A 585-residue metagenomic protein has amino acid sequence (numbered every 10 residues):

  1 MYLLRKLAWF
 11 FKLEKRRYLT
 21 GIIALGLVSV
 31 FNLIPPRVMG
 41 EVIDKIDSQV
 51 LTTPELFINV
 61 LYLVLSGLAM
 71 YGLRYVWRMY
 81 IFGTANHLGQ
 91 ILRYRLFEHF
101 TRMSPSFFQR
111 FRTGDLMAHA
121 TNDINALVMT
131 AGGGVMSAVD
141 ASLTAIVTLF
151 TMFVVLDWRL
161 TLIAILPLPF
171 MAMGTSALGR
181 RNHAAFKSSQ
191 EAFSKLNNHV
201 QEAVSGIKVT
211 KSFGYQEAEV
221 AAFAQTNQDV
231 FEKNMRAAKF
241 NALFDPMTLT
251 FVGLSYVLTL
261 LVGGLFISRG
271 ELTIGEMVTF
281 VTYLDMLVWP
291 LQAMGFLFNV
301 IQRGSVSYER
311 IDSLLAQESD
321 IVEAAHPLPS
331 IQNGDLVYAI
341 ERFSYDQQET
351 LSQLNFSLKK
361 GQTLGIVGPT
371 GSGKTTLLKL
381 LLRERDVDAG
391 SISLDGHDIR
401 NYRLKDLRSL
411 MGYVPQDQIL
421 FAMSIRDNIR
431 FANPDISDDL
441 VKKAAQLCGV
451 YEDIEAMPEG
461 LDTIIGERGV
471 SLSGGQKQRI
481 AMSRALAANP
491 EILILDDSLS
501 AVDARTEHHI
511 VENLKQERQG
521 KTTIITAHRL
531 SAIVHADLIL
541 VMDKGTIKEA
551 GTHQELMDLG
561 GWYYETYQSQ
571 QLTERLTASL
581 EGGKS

Functional and structural regions predicted by a protein language model:
Y2, F11, I81-F82, H99-I146 (+1 more regions): Juxtamembrane loop-to-helix connectors within ABC transporter transmembrane domains
R16-R37, N59, L63, R78-F82 (+4 more regions): Alpha-helical segments in transporter systems
Y18-L73, V155, R159, E271-I274: Transmembrane helix-loop-helix hairpins at lipid-water interfaces of multipass membrane proteins, especially the type-1
P36-G40, A69, M136-G179, M235-V278: A hydrophobic transmembrane-helix motif
N86, Y94-A118, N122-I124, N198-A222 (+6 more regions): Short intracellular "coupling" helices and adjacent cytoplasmic loop segments at the cytosolic face of multi-pass
P105-S106, I124-A131, V135, V139 (+8 more regions): An intracellular "coupling" helix at the cytosolic face of ABC transporter transmembrane type-1 domains
S212-Y215, K239, M286-L314: Cytosolic ends of transmembrane helices, especially the final helix of ABC transmembrane type-1 domains
P329-S585: ABC-type nucleotide-binding domain
